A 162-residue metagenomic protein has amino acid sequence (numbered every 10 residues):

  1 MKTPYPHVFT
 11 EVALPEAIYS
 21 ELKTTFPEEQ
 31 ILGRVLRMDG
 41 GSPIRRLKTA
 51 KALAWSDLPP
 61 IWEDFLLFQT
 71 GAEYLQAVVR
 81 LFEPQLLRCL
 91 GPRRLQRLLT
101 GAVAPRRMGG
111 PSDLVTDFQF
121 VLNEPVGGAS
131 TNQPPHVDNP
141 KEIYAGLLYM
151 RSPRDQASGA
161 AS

Functional and structural regions predicted by a protein language model:
M1-L90: Non-heme Fe(II)/2-oxoglutarate
D64, L75-S162: Catalytic core of non-heme Fe(II) oxygenases with the double-stranded beta-helix
